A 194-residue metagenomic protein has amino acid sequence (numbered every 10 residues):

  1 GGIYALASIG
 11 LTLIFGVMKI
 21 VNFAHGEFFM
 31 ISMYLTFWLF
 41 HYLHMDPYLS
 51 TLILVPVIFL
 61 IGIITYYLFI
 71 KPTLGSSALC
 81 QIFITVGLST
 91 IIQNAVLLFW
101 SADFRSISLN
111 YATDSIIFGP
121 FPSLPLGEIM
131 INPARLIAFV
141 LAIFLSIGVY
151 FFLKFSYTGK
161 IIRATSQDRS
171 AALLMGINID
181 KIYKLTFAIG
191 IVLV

Functional and structural regions predicted by a protein language model:
G1-F40, T65-C80: Single transmembrane alpha-helix segments in multi-pass membrane proteins
G1-L6, L35, P47-S50, S76-Q81 (+2 more regions): Membrane-interfacial amphipathic/re-entrant helices at transmembrane-helix boundaries
G2, E27-I31, Y48-P56, I82-I84 (+2 more regions): Hydrophobic alpha-helical transmembrane segments
K19, H41-M45, L74-G75, W100-F104 (+1 more regions): Short helix-capping/hinge motifs at transmembrane helix termini and TM-loop junctions
M33-F37, V55-I61, L88-A95, L141-Y150 (+1 more regions): Hydrophobic core segments of alpha-helical transmembrane domains in multi-pass membrane transport and ion-translocation
H44-L88, A95: Alpha-helical transmembrane segments within multi-pass membrane transporters and channels
T90-P125: Extracellular/periplasmic helix-loop junction at the C-terminal end of a transmembrane helix in multi-pass membrane
P122-V194: Helix-loop-helix "hairpin" substructures at the membrane interface of multi-pass membrane proteins
